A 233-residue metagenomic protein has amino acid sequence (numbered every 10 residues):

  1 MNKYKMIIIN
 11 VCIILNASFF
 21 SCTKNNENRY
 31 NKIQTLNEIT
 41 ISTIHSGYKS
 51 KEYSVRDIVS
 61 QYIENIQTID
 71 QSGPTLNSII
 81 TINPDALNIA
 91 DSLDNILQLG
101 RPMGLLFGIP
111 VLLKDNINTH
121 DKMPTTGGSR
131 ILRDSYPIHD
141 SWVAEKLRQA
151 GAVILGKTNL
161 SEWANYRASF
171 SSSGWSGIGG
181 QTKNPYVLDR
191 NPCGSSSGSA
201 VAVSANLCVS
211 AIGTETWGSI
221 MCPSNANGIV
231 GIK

Functional and structural regions predicted by a protein language model:
M1-I8: Bacterial N-terminal signal peptides that target proteins for export
N2, L99, G104-L106, V153 (+1 more regions): A generic structural signal for short, non-catalytic loop/turn and secondary-structure boundary residues
I9-S18: Bacterial N-terminal signal peptides
A17, T126-G127, N227: Hydrophobic alpha-helical membrane context
N26-D134, W163-N165: Short, well-ordered alpha-helical
H139-K233: Short glycine/serine-rich loop segments
